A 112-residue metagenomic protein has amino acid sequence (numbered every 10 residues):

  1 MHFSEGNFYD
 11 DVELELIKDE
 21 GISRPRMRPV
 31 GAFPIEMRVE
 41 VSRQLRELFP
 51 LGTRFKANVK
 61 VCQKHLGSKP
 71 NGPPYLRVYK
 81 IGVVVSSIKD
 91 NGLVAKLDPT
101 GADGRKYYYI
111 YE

Functional and structural regions predicted by a protein language model:
M1-E20: Structural detector for short beta-strands of small beta-barrel domains
G21-R28: Short aromatic-glycine-enriched beta-strand elements
G31-V41: Short, structured beta-strand/loop micro-motifs enriched in basic residues and often containing a Trp
I35, L51-F55, G72: A generic structural signal for short beta-strands and their flanking turns/coil linkers
R43-A57: Short nucleic-acid-contacting surface segments enriched for D/E, G, S/T with interspersed K/R
K60-Q63, D103-Y107: Intrinsically disordered, low-complexity linker/tail regions enriched in polar/charged residues
C62-T100: OB-fold/S1-family single-stranded nucleic acid-binding modules
I110-E112: N-terminal intrinsically disordered, low-complexity, charge/repeat-rich segments that act as generic
